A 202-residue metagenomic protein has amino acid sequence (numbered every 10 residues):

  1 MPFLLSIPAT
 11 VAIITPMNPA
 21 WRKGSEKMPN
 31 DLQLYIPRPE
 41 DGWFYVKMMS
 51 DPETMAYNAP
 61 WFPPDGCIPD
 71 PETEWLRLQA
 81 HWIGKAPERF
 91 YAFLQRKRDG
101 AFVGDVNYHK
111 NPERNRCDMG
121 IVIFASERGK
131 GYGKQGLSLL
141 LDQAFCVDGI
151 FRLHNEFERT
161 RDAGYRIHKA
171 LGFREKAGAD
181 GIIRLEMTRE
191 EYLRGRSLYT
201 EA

Functional and structural regions predicted by a protein language model:
I7-S126, R174-K176, D180-A202: GNAT-family acyltransferases
A80-H81, Q143, V147: A generic secondary-structure signal
F124, N155-Y165: Conserved beta-strand-loop-alpha-helix junction that forms the acyl-donor binding cleft
K130-Q143, R166, A170: Conserved acetyl-CoA-binding loop-helix of GNAT-fold acetyltransferases
C146-E156: Conserved GNAT acetyl-CoA-binding A-motif
